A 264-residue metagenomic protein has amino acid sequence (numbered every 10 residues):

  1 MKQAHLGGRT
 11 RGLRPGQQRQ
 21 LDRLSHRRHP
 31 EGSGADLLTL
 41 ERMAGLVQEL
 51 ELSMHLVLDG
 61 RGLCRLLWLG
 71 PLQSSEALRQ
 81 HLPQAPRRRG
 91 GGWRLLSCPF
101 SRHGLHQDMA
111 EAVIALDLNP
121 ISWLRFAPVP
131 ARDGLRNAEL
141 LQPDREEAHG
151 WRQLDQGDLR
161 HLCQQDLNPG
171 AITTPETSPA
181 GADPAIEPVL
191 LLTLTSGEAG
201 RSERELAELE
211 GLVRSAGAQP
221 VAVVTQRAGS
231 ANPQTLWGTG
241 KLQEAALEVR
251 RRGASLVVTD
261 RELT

Functional and structural regions predicted by a protein language model:
M1-T264: N-terminal accessory targeting/assembly segments
